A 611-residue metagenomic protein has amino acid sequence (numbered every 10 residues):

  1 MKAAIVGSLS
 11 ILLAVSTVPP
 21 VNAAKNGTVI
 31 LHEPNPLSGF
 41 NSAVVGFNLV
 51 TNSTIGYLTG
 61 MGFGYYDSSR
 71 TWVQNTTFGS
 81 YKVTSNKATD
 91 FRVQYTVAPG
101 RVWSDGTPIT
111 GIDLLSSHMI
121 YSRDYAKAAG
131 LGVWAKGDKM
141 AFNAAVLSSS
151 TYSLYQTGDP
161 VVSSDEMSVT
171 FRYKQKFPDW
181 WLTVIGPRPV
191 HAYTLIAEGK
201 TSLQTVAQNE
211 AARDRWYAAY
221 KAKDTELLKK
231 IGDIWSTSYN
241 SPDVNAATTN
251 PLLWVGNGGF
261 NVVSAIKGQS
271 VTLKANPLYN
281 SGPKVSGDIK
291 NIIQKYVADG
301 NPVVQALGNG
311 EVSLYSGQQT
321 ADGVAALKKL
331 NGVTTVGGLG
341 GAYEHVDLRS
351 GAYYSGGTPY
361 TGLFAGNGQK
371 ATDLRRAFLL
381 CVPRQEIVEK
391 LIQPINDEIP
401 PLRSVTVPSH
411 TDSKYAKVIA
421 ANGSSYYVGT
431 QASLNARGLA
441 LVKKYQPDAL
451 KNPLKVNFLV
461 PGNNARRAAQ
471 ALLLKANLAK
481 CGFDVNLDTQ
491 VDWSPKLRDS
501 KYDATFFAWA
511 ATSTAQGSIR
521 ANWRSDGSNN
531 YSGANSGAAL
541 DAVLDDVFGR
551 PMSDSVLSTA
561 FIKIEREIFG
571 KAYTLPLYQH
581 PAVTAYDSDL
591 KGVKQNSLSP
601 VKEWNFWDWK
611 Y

Functional and structural regions predicted by a protein language model:
M1-S10: Sec-dependent N-terminal signal peptides
A14-V21: C-terminal segment of classical bacterial N-terminal signal peptides
S16, D67-R70, D90, Y95-A129 (+6 more regions): Extracytoplasmic/periplasmic ligand-capture domains
H32-A88, T96, V255: N-terminal lobe/hinge region of extracytoplasmic solute-binding protein
T76-N86, L154-V162, V262, K591: Short amphipathic beta-strand and strand-loop transition segments with alternating hydrophobic
W134-S236: Surface-exposed binding/hinge segments that line and control ligand-binding clefts or catalytic entry sites
L577: Glycine-rich and polybasic anion-binding loops at the starts of cofactor/ligand-binding domains
Y586-Y611: Long beta-strand-rich cores associated with HINT superfamily self-processing modules
